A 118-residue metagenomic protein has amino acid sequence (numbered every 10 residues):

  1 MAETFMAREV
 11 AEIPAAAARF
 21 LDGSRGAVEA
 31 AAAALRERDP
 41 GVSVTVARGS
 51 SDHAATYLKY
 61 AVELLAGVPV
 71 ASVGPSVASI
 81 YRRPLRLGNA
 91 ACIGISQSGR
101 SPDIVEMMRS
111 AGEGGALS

Functional and structural regions predicted by a protein language model:
M1-D39: Cofactor-/ligand-binding subdomain signature composed of acidic, glycine-rich, tryptophan-containing flexible loops
R36-S118: Glycine-rich phosphate-binding loops that contact phosphosugars or nucleotide phosphates
